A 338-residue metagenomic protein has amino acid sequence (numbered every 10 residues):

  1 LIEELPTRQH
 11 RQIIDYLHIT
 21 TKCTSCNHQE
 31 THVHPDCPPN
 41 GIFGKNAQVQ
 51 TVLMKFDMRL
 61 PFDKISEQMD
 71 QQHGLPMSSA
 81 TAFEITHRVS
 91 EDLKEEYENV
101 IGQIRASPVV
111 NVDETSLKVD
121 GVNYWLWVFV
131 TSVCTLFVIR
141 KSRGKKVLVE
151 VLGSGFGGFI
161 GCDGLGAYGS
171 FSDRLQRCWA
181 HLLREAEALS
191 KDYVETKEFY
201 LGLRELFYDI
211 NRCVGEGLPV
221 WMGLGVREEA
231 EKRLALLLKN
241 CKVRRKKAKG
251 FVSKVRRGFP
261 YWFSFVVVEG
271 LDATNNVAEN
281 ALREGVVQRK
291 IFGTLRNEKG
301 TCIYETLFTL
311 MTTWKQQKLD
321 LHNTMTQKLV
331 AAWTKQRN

Functional and structural regions predicted by a protein language model:
L1-T20: Short, conserved DNA-binding cores of transcription-related domains
T20-N338: Catalytic center-proximal scaffold of phosphoryl-transfer enzymes
